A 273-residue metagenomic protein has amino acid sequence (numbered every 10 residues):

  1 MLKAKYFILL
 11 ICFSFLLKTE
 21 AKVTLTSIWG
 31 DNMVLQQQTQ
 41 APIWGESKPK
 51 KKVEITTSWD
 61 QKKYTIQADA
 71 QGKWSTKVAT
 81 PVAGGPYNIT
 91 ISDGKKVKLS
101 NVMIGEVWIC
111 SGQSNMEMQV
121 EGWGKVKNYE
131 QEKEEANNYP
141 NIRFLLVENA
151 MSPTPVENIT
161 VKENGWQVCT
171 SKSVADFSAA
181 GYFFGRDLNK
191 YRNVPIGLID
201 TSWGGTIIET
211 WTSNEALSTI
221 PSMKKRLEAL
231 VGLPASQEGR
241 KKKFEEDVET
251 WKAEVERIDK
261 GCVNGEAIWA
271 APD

Functional and structural regions predicted by a protein language model:
M1-K22: Bacterial Sec-dependent N-terminal signal peptides
K22-D273: Cell-envelope and extracellular/periplasmic
